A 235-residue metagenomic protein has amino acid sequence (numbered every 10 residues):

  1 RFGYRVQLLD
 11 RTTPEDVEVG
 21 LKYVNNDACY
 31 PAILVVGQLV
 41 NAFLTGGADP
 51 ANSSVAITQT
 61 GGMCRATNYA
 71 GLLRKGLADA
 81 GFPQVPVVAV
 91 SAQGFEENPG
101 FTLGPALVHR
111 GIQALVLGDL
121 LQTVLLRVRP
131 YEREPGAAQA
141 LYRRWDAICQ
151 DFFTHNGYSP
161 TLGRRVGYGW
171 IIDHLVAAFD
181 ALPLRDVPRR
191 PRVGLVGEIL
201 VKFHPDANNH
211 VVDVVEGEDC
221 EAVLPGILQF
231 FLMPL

Functional and structural regions predicted by a protein language model:
R1-L235: An N-terminal assembly and electron-transfer interface module characteristic of large anaerobic redox and radical
